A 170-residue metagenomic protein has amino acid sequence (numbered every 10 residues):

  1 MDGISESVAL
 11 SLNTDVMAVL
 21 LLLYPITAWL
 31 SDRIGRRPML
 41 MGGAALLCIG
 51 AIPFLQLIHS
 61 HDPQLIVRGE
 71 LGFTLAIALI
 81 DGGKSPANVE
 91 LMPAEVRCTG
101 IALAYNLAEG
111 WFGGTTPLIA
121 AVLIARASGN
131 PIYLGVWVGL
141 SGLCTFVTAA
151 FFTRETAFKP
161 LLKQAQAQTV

Functional and structural regions predicted by a protein language model:
G3-V19, I132-V136: Loop-to-transmembrane helix entry
L23-R36: Helix-to-loop junctions at the C-terminal end of transmembrane segments in multipass secondary transporters
A45-H61: C-terminal ends and interior cores of transmembrane alpha-helices in multi-pass membrane transporters/permeases
Q64-I80: Hydrophobic core of transmembrane alpha-helices in multi-pass small-molecule transporters, especially MFS/SLC-type
L79-M92: Intracellular juxtamembrane helix-capping segments at the cytosolic ends of symmetry-related transmembrane helices
E95-I124: A late C-terminal transmembrane helix in Major Facilitator Superfamily
V122-L140: A membrane-interface helix-boundary motif in multi-pass transporters
G139-Q166: Multi-pass alpha-helical transporter architecture, strongest for 12-TM Major Facilitator/SLC carriers used
